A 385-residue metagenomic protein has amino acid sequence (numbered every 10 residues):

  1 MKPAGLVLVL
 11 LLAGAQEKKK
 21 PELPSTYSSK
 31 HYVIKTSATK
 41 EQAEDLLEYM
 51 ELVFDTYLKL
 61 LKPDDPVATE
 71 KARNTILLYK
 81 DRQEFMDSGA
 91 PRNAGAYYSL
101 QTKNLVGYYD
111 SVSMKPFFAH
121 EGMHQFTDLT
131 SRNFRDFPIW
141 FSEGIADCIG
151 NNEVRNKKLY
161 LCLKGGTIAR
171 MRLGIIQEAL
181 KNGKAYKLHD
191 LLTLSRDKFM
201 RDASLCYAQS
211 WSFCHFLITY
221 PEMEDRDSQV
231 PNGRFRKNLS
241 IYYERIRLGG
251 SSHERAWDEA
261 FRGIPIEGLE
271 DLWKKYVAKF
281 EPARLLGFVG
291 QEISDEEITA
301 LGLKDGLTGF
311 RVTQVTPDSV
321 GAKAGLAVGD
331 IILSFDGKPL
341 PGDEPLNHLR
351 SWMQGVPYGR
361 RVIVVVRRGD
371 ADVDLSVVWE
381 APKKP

Functional and structural regions predicted by a protein language model:
A4-Q16: Hydrophobic h-region of N-terminal signal peptides that target proteins for export in Gram-negative bacteria
E17-P138, S142, E153-N156, H253: Juxtacatalytic substrate-recognition/specificity segment
K19-K20, S88-L105, Y109, N133-Y276: Acidic/His/Gly-enriched intrinsically disordered linker/tail segments that often contain short helix/coil "MoRF-like"
E22-P24, S29, L52, T69-R73 (+6 more regions): Extracytoplasmic
T39, Y79-Q83, S111-V112, G122 (+8 more regions): Solvent-exposed coil/turn segments that connect beta secondary-structure elements in extracytoplasmic/periplasmic
K274-F310, Q314-T316, V365, D374-P385: PDZ/PDZ-like peptide-tail recognition elements
L301-D305, V320-I331, G355-P357: A short glycine-leucine-enriched loop at secondary-structure breakpoints that most characteristically corresponds
A322, S334-V365: PDZ domains, with a preference for the canonical peptide-binding region formed by the helix
